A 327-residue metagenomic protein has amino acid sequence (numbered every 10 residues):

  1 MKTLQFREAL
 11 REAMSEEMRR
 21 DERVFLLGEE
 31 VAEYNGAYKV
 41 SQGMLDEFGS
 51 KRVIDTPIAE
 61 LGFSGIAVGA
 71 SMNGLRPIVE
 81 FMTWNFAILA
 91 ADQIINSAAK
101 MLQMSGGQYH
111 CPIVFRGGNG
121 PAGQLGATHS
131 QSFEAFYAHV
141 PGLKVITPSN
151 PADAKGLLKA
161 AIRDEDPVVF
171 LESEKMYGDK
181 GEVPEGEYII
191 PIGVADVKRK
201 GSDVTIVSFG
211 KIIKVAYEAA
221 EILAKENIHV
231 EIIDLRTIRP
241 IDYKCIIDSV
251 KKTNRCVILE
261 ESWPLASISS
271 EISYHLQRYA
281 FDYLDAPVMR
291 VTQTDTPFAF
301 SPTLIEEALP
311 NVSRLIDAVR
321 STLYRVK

Functional and structural regions predicted by a protein language model:
M1-P167, L171, E306-E307: Thiamine diphosphate
V31, Y38-G43, E47, E60 (+3 more regions): Thiamine diphosphate
